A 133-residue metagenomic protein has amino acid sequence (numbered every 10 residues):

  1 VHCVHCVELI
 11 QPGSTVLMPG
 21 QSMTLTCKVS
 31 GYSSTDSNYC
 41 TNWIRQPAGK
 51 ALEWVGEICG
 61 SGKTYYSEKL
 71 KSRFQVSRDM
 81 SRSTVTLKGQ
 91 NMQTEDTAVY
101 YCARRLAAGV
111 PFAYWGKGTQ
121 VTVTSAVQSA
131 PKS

Functional and structural regions predicted by a protein language model:
V1-S133: Extracellular domains of the immunoglobulin superfamily
